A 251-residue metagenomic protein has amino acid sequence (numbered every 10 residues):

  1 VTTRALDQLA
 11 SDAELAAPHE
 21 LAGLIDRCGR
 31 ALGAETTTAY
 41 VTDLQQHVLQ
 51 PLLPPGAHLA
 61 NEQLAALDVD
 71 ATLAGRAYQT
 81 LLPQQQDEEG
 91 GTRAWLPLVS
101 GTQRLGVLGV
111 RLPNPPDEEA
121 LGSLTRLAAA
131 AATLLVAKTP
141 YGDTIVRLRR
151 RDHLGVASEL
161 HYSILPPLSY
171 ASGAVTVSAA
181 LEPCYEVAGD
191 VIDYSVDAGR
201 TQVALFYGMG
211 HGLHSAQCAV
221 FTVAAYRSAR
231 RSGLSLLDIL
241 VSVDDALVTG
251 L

Functional and structural regions predicted by a protein language model:
V1-L15, A137: Signal-transmission linkers at sensory-effector interfaces
A13, L21-L82: Structured interaction and signal-relay segments at domain junctions
Q45, L98-R104, V196-D197: Flexible loop/coil segments at beta-strand boundaries within sensory signal-transduction domains
Q84-S100, G106-L108: A short, aliphatic-rich beta-strand micro-motif
G106-P116, G208-M209: Short beta-strand-to-loop transition segments that serve as allosteric relay/switch motifs in sensory/regulatory domains
P116-V136, F221-A224: Amphipathic alpha-helical "output/dimerization" segments
L134, K138-I145: Amphipathic coiled-coil signal-coupling helices
I145-L251: … and, occasionally, acidic/histidine-rich disordered N-termini of signaling adaptors
